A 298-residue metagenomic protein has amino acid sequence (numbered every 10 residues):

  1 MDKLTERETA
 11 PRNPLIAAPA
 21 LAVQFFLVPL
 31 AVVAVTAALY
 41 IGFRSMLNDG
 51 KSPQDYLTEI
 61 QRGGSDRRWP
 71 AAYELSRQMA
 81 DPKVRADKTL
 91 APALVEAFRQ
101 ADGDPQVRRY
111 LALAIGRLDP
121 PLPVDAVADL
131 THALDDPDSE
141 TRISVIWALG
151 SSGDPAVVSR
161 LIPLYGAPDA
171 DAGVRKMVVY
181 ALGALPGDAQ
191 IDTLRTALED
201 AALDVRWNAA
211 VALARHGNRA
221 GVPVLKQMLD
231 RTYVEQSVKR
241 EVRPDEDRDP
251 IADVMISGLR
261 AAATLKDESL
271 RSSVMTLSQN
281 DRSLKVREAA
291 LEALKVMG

Functional and structural regions predicted by a protein language model:
M1-P14: N-terminal intrinsically disordered, acidic low-complexity segments at the extreme N-terminus
V23-R44: Hydrophobic membrane-insertion alpha-helices, especially the h-region of bacterial N-terminal signal peptides
M46-E59, D81-R99, P120-D135, D154-A167 (+3 more regions): Amphipathic alpha-helical scaffolding segments comprising HEAT/armadillo-like alpha-solenoid repeats
Q61-S65, W69-L118, Y180, L203: Extracytoplasmic/periplasmic/luminal assembly and interaction segments in envelope/secretory/respiratory proteins
G63-G64, D102-D104, P137-D138, D169-D171 (+4 more regions): Short inter-helical turns and helix N-cap capping residues of alpha-solenoid HEAT/ARM repeat scaffolds
S76-R77, G116-D119, G150, G183 (+3 more regions): Structural signature of alpha-helical solenoid repeat scaffolds
P105-D192, D200-D204, N208: Non-cytosolic head/periplasmic domains of membrane-anchored proteins
